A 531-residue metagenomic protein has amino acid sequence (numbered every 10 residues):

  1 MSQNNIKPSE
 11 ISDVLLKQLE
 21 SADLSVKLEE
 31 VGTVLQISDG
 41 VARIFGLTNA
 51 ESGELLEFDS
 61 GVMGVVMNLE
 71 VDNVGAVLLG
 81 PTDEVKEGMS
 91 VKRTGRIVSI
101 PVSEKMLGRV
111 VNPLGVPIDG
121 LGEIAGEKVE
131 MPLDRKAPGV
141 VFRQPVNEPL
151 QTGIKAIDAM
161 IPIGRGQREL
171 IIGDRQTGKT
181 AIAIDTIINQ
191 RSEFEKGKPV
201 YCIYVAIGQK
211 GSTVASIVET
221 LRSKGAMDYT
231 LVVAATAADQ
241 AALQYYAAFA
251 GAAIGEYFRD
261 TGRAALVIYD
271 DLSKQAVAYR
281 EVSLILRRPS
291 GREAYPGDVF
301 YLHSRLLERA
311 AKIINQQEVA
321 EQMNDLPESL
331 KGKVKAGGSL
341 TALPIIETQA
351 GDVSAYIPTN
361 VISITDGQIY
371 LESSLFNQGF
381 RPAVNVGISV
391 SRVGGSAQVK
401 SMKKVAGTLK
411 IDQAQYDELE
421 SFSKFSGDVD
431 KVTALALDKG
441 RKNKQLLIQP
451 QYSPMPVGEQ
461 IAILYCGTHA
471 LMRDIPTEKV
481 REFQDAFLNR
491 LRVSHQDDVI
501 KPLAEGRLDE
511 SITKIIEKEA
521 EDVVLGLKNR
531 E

Functional and structural regions predicted by a protein language model:
S2-L16, L24-K27, T33-L150: Acidic-enriched and Gly/Ser
V14-S25, T152-I157, G251, L306 (+1 more regions): Phosphate-interacting basic helix/loop segments used at nucleotide- and nucleic-acid interfaces
M89-V91, V98, V102-K105, I118-R168 (+4 more regions): P-loop NTPase nucleotide-binding/switch module
R165-I217, D271: Walker A/P-loop NTP-binding active-site region of P-loop NTPases, recognizing the glycine-rich GxxxxGKT/S
P199-Y201, D228-L231, G262-L266, G337-A342: Loop/turn-to-beta-strand initiation segments
V200, K210-I254, I285-P296, H303-E308 (+1 more regions): Nucleotide-state-sensitive switch-loop elements of NTP-binding domains
A242-Y279, K331-G332: Phosphate-binding/switch loop-helix module in NTP-utilizing enzymes
Y257, K274, E281-E531: Conserved catalytic/coupling modules of large nucleotide/cofactor-utilizing molecular machines
